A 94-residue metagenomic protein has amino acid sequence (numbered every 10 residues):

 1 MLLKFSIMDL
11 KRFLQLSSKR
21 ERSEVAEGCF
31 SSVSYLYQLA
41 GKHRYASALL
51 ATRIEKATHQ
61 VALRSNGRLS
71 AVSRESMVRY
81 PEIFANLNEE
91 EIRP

Functional and structural regions predicted by a protein language model:
M1-I7, L16, V33, Q38 (+2 more regions): Short, charged recognition helix plus adjacent turn of helix-turn-helix-like nucleic-acid-binding domains
L10-F13, S17, E21-R22: Intrinsically disordered, low-complexity serine/threonine- and proline-rich regulatory segments
E21-C29: Short alpha-helical "recognition helix" segments of helix-turn-helix
